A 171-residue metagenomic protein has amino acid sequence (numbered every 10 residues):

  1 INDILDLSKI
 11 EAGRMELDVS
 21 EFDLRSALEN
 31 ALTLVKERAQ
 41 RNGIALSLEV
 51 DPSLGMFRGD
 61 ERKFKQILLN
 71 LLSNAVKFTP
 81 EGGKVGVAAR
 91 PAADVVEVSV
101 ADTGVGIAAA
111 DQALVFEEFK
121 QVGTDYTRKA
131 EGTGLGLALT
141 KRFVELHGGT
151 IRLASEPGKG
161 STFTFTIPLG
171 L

Functional and structural regions predicted by a protein language model:
S8-V19: Helix-loop junction within the histidine kinase core
D18-D23, Q40, A45-G55: Conserved catalytic submotifs in the C-terminal HATPase_c
E29-R41: Short alpha-helical segment within the cytosolic histidine kinase core of two-component systems
V105-G106: Glycine-rich G1-box
A113-E117: ATPase catalytic-site recognition across NTP-hydrolyzing enzymes
E131, G136, T140: Short alpha-helical Gxxx[C/S/T] motif in the catalytic ATP-binding
